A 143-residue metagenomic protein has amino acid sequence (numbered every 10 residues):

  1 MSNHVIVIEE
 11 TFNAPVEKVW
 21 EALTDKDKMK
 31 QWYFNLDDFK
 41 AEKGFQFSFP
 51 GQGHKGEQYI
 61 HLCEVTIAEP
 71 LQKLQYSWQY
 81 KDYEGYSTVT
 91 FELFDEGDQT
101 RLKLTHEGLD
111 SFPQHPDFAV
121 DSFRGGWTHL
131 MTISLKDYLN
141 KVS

Functional and structural regions predicted by a protein language model:
M1-D38: Hydrophobic ligand-binding cavity/cleft-lining segments
I6, K30-D37, F49-K55, S77-Q79: A short gly/proline-enriched turn/hairpin at secondary-structure junctions
V19, M29, F47, V65 (+4 more regions): Hydrophobic pocket/interface hotspot
W20-L23, W32, W78, F91 (+1 more regions): Tryptophan-centric aromatic hotspots in well-structured domains and transmembrane helices
T24-D25, P70, T132, N140: Residues at helix-coil transition
D38, K55-Q99, E107-D110: Hydrophobic-ligand binding "helix-grip"
E42-F49: Short coil-to-beta transition motif at edge beta-strands of beta-rich domains
G108-S143: A conserved amphipathic terminal alpha-helix motif
